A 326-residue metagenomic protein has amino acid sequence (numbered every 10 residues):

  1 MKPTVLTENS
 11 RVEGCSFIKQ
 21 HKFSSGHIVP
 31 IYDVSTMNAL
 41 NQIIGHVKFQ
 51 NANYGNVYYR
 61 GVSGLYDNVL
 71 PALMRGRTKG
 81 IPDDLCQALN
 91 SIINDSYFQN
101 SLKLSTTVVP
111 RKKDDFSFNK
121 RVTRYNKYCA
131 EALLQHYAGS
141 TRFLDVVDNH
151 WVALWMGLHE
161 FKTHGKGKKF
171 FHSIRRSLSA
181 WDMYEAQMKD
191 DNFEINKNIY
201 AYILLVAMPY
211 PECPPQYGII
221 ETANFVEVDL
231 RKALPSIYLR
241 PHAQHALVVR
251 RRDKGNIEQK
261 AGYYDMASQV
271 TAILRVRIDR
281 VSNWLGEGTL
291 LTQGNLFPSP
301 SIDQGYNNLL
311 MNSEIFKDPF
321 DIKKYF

Functional and structural regions predicted by a protein language model:
M1-F326: Catalytic-core elements of nucleic-acid end-processing and repair enzymes
